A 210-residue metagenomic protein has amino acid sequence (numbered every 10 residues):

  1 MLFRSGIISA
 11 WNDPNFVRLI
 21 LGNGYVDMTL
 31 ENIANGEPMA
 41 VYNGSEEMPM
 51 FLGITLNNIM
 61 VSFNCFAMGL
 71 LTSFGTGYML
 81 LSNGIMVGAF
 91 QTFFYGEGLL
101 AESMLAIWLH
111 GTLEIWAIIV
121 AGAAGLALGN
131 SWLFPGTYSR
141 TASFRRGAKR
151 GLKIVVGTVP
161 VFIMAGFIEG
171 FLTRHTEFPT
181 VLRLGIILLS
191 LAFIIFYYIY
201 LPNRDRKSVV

Functional and structural regions predicted by a protein language model:
M1-L2: Short, small-residue-biased leader/transition segments that mark boundaries at the very start of proteins
G6-A10, P14, P38-M39, C65-M68: Alpha-helix capping at helix-to-loop junctions
I7-A34, S82: Interfacial/capping segments of alpha-helical transmembrane domains
M28-E37, V41-G44, M48-G53, M104-L113: Short aromatic-rich membrane-water interface segments that cap or initiate transmembrane helices in multi-pass membrane
A40-G75: Loop-centered beta-sheet repeat module
V61-S208: Generic detector of multi-pass transmembrane helix bundles and their immediately adjacent loops in polytopic membrane
